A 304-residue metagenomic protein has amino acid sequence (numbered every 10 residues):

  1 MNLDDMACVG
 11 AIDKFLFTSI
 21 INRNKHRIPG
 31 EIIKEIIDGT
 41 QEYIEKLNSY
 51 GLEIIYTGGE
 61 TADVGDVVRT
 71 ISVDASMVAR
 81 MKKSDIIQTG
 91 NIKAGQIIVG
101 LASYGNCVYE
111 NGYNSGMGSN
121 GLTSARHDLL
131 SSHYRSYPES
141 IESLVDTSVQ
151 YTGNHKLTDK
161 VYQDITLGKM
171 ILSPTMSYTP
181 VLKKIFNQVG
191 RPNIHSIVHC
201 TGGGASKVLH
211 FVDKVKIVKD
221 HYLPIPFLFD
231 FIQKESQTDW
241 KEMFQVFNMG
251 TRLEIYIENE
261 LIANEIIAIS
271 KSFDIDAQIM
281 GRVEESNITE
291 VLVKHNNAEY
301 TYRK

Functional and structural regions predicted by a protein language model:
M1-K304: Helix-biased detector of long, well-ordered alpha-helical tracts
